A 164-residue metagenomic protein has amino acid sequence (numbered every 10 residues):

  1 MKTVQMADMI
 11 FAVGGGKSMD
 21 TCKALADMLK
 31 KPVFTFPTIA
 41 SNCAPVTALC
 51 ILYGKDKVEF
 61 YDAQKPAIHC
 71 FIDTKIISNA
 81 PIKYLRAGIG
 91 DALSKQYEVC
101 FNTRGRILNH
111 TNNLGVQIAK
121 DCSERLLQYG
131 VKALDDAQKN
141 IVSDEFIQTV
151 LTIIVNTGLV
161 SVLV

Functional and structural regions predicted by a protein language model:
M1-V33, K132-D144: N-terminal small/polar loop signature for handling phosphorylated ligands or for N-terminal nucleophile
T3, A92, Q96, Y129 (+1 more regions): Residues that form generic nucleotide/phosphate-binding pockets
D8-I10, Y84, T152: N-terminal hydrophobic or amphipathic segments with adjacent small-residue motifs that include Sec signal peptides
K17-A24, N42-V46, V164: Short glycine/serine/threonine-rich phosphate/pyrophosphate-binding segments that cradle anionic phosphate groups
D27-K120: A glycine/threonine-rich phosphate-anchoring loop and its flanking beta-alpha core in nucleotide/phosphate-binding
N109-V164: Active-site segments that bind and position negatively charged phosphate/pyrophosphate groups
